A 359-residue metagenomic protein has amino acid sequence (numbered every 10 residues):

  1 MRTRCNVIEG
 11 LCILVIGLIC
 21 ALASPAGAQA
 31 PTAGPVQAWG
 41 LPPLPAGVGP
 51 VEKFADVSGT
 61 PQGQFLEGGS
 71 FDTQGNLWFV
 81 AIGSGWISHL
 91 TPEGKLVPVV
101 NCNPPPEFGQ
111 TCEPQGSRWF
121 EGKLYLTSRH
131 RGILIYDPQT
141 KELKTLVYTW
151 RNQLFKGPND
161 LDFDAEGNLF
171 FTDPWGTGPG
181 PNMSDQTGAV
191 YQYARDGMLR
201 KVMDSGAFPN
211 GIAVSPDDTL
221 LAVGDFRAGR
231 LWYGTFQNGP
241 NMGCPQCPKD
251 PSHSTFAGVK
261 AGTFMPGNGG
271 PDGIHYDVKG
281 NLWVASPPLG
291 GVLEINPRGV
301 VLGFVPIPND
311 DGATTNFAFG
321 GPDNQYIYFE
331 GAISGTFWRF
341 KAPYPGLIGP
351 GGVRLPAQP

Functional and structural regions predicted by a protein language model:
G10-A21: Bacterial N-terminal signal peptides
Q29-E52: Blade/loop signatures of beta-propeller domains
E52-A55, V97-N103, K144-Y148, K201-D204 (+3 more regions): Beta-propeller fold detector
S58-N76, P104-H130, R151-L169, W175 (+7 more regions): Beta-rich, blade/repeat-based domains predominating in secreted/periplasmic proteins but also intracellular
W78-C102: Beta-propeller domains
I82, R129, P174-G176, F226 (+5 more regions): Short loop/turn segments immediately following the C-termini of beta-strands
W86-S88, G132-L134, G188-Y191, R230-W232 (+2 more regions): A short loop-to-beta-strand structural motif that recurs across blades of beta-propeller domains
G234-P248, K341-I348: Short loop/turn segments immediately following beta-strands, especially the blade-tip and inter-blade linker loops
